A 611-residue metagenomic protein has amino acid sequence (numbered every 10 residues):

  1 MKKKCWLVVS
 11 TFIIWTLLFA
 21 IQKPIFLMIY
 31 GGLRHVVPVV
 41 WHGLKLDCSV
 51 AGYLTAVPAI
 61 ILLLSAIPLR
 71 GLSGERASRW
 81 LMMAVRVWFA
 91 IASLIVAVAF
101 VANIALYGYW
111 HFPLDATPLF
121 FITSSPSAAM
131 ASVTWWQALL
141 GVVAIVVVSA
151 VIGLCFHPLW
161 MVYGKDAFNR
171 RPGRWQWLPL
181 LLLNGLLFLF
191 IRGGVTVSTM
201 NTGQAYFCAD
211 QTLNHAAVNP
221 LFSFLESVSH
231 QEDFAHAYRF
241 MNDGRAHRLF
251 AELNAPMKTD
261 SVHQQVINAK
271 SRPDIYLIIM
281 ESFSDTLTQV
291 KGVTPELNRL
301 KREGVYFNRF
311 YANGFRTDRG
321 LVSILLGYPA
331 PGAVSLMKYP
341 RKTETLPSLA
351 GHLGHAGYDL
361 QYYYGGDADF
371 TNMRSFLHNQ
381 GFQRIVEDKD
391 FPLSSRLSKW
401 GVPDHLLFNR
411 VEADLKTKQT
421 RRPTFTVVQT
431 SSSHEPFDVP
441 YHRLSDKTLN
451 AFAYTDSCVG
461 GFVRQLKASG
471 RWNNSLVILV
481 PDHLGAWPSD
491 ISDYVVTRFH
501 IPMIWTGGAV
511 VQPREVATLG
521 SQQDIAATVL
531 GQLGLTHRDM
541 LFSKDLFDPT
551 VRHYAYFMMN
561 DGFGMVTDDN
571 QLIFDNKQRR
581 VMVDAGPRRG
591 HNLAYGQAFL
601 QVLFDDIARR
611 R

Functional and structural regions predicted by a protein language model:
K2-D233: Transmembrane and membrane-interface helices of multi-pass, inner-membrane envelope-modifying transferases
K3, R34-H35, S124-A128, W136 (+7 more regions): Generic alpha-helical secondary structure signal
S73-W80, A235-R245, M337-R341, S543-K544: Short alpha-helical "patches" and their helix-cap loops
S124, N219, F234-H236, M241 (+3 more regions): Short coil/turn linker and secondary-structure boundary residues
A138-V147, G244-F250, L377: Long, well-ordered, tryptophan-enriched scaffold segments
D210, A217-F222, E226-V262, S271 (+1 more regions): The feature marks either
A251-R611: Solvent-exposed soluble domains appended to multi-pass membrane proteins
